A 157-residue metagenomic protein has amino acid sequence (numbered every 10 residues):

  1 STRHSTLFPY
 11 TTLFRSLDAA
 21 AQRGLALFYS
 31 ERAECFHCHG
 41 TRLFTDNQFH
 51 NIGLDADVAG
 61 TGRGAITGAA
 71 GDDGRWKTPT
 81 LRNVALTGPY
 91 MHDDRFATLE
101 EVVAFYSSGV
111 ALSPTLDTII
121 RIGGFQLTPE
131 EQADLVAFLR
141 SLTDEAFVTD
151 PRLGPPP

Functional and structural regions predicted by a protein language model:
S1-L7: Short, exposed "boundary/linker" segments that immediately precede the start of a downstream structural module
P9-P157: Periplasmic c-type cytochrome electron-transfer domains
